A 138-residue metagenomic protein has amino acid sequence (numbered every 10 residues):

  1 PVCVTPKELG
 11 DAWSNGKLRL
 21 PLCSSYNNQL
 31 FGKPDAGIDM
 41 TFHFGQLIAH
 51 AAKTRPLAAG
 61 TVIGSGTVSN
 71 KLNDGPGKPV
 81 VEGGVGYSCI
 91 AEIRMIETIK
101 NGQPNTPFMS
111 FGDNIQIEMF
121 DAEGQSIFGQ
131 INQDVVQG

Functional and structural regions predicted by a protein language model:
P1-H50, K78, V85-E97, N105-P107 (+1 more regions): Glycine-enriched loop-and-adjacent helix/strand subsegments that border the catalytic/binding cleft of enzyme cores
A51, P56-L57, M109: Short, well-ordered loop/turn sites that connect or cap secondary structure elements
A59-G60, G112: Loop/turn positions that initiate beta-strands
G66, L72-N73, P79-V80, P107-M109: Active-/binding-site microenvironments in catalytic and ligand-binding cores
V68-L72, F120-Q125: Short, charged beta-turn/beta-strand-edge "cap" motif at the junction between a beta-strand and an adjacent loop
P104-F108, F120-E123: Short proline/glycine-enriched turn/loop segments at secondary-structure junctions
S126-Q130: HotDog/MaoC-like acyl-thioester-processing domains
